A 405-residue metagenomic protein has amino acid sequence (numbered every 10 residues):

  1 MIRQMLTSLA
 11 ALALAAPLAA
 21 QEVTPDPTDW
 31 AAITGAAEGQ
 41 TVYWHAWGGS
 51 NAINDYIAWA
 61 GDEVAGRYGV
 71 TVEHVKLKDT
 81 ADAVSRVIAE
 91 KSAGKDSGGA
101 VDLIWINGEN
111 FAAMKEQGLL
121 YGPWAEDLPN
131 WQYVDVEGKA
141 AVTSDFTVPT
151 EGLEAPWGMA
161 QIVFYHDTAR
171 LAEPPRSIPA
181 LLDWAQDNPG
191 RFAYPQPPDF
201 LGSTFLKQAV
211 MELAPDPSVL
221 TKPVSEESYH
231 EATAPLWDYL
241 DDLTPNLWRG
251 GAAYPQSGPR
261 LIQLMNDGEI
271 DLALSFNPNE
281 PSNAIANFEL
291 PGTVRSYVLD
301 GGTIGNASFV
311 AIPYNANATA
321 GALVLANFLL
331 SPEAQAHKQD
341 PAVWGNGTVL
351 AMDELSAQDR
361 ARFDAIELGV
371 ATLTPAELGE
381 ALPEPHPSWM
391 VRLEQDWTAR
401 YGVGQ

Functional and structural regions predicted by a protein language model:
M1-A20: Gram-negative bacterial Sec-dependent N-terminal signal peptides
E22-T28, Q263, V370-Q405: Conserved C-terminal helix/tail region of periplasmic/extracytoplasmic solute-binding proteins
P27-E38, V42-H45, S50-T71, F164: Short, polar/charged alpha-helical segment
W47-W59, H74-D82, S97, V101 (+1 more regions): Extracytoplasmic ligand-binding site segments that recognize negatively charged/polar headgroups
V87, M114, L261-N266: Hydrophobic residues within well-ordered alpha-helices
F111-A113, L274-P291: A ligand-binding cleft/hinge motif common to bilobed small-molecule-binding domains
A160, Y239-L243, E289-A311, R360: Periplasmic-binding protein-like
T303-I304, S308-E377: Mature extracytoplasmic/periplasmic domains
